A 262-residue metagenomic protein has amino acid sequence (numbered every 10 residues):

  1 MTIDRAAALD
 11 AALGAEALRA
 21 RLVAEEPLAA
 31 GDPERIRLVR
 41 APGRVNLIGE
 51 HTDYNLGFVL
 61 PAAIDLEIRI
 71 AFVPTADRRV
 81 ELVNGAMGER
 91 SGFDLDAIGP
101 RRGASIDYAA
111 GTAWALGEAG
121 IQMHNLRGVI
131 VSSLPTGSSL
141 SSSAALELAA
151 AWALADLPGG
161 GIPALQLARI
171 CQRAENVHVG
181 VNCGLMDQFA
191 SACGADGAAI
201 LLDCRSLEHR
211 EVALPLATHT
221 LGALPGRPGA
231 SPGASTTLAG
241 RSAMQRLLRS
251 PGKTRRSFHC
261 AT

Functional and structural regions predicted by a protein language model:
M1-R44, I48, R69-R102, L201-T262: C-terminal nucleotide
I36, V59-A62, G180-V181: Short Gly/Pro-enriched turn/cap motifs at secondary-structure boundaries
R40, R44-V45, G49-D53, S133-A150: Glycine/serine-rich anion-binding loops at beta->alpha junctions that coordinate negatively charged ligand groups
Y54-G57, L95-R102, S132-L140, E175-G180: A short glycine/serine-rich beta->alpha loop
L56-A63, A239-R241: Short Gly/aromatic-enriched secondary-structure transition segments
E81-V83, N125-S132, I162-R173: Beta-strand segments within the central parallel beta-sheet cores of soluble alpha/beta enzyme folds
P100-T136: Helix-rich "cap/lid" substructures immediately adjacent to catalytic or cofactor-binding pockets
S139-G222: Fold-level recognition of mixed alpha/beta catalytic cores in primary-metabolism enzymes, strongest
